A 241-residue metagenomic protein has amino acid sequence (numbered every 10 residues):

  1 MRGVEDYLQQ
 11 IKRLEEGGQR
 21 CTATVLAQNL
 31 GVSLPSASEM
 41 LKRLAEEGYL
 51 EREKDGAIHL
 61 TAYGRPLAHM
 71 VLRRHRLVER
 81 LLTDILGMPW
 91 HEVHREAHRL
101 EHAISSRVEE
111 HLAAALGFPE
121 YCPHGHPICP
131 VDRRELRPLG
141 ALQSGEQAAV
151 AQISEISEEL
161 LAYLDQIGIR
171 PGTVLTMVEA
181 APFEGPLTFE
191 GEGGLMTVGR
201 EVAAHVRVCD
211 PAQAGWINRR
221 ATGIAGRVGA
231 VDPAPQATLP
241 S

Functional and structural regions predicted by a protein language model:
M1-V32: N-terminal helix-turn-helix DNA-binding core of bacterial DNA-binding proteins
P35, H91: Key DNA-contact positions within bacterial/archaeal DNA-binding proteins
L41-K42: Short, hydrophobic-biased segments on the C-terminal half of alpha helices that form "recognition helices"
A45-E53: A short, conserved structural fragment
G56-H75: Basic, amphipathic "hinge/linker" alpha-helix immediately C-terminal to the N-terminal HTH DNA-binding motif
H102-A225: Mid-protein regulatory/catalytic core that forms ligand/cofactor-binding pockets and protein-protein interaction
